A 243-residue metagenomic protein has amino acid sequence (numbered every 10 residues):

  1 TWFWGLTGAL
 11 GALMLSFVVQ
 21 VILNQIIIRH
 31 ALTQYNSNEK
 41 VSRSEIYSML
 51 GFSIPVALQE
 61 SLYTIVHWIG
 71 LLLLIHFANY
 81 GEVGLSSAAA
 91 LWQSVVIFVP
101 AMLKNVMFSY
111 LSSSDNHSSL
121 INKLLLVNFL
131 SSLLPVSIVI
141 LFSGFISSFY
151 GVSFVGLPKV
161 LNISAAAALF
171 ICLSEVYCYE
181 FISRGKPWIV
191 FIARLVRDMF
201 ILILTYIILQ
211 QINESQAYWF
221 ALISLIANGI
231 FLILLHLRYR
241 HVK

Functional and structural regions predicted by a protein language model:
T1-A31, F200, E214-R240: Hydrophobic alpha-helical transmembrane segments
L6-G11, S44-F52, V56, L71-S94 (+2 more regions): Interfacial/gating helices of multi-pass transporter permease domains
L6-L13, N24-H67, D115, S119 (+1 more regions): Interhelical loop/hinge segments that connect adjacent transmembrane helices in multipass membrane
L32-Q34, Q93-N116, I182-S183: Helix-loop junctions and terminal segments of transmembrane helices in multi-pass membrane transport/translocation
I46, L50, M107, N116-L130 (+2 more regions): Interfacial transmembrane-helix starts/ends
Q59, Y63, H67-I69, I75-N105 (+3 more regions): Transmembrane helix-bundle signature of multi-pass secondary active exporters and lipid flippases
Y80, L85, L141-L169: Interfacial segments at transmembrane-helix termini and the short loops linking adjacent helices
Y110-S113, A166-V196: Membrane-interface junctions at transmembrane-helix termini in multi-pass inner-membrane proteins
